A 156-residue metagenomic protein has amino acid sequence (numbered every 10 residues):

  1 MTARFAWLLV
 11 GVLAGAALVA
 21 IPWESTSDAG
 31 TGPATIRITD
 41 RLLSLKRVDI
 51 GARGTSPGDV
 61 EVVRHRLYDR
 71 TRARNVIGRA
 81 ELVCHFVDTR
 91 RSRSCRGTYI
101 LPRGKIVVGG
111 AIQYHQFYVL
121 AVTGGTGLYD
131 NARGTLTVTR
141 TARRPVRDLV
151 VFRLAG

Functional and structural regions predicted by a protein language model:
M1-G11: N-terminal export and membrane-targeting signals
L9-V10, A14, V19, A121 (+1 more regions): Compositionally biased amphipathic helical and low-complexity segments enriched in hydrophobic
G11, P22, T39-R41: Alpha-helical segments embedded in low-complexity/disordered contexts
A16-P33: C-terminal region of N-terminal signal peptides and the immediate post-cleavage residues of exported proteins
D28-G156: Beta-strand-enriched cores of mature, soluble protein domains
